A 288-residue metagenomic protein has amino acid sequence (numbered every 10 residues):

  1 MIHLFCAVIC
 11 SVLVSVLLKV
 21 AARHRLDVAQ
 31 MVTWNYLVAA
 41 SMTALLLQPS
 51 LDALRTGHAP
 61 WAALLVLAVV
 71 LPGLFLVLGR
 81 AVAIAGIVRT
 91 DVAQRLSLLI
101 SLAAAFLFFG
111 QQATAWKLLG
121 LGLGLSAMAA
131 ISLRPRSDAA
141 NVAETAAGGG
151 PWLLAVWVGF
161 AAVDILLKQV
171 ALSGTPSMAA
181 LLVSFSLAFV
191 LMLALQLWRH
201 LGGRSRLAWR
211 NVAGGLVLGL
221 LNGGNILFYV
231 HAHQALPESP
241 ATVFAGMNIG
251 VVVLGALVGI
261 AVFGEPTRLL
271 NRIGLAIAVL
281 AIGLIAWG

Functional and structural regions predicted by a protein language model:
M1-G288: Polytopic alpha-helical membrane proteins, predominantly small-molecule transporters/carriers
